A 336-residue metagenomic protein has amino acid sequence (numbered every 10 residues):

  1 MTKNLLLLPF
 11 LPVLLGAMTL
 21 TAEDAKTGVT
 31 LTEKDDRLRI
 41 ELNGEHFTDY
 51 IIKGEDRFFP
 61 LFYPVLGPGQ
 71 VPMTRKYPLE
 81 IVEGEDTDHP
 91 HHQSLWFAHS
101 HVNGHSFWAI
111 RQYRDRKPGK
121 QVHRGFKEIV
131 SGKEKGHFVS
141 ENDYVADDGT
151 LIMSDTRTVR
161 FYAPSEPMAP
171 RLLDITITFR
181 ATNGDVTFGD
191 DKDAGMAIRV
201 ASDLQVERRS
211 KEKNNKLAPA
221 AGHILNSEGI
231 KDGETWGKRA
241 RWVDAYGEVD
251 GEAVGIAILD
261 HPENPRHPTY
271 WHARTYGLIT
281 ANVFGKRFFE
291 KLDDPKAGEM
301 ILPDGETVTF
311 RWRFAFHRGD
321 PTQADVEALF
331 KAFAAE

Functional and structural regions predicted by a protein language model:
M1-L5: Positively charged n-region of N-terminal signal peptides that target proteins for export
L7-A17: Bacterial N-terminal signal peptides
E23-P90, P262, G319-P321, E327: Beta-strand-rich N-terminal accessory domains
Y50-G54, L61-V65, P164-N215: Acidic (Asp/Glu-rich), glycine- and aromatic
T87-A169: Extended, loop-rich substrate-binding clefts of extracytoplasmic carbohydrate-active enzymes
N142-A146, V159-A163, F179-N183, V200-L204 (+1 more regions): Beta-strand elements of well-folded, non-transmembrane domains
D185-H267: Active-site/ligand-binding surface loops and adjacent short beta/alpha elements that line catalytic pockets across
I258-E336: Beta-strand-rich recognition/accessory modules
